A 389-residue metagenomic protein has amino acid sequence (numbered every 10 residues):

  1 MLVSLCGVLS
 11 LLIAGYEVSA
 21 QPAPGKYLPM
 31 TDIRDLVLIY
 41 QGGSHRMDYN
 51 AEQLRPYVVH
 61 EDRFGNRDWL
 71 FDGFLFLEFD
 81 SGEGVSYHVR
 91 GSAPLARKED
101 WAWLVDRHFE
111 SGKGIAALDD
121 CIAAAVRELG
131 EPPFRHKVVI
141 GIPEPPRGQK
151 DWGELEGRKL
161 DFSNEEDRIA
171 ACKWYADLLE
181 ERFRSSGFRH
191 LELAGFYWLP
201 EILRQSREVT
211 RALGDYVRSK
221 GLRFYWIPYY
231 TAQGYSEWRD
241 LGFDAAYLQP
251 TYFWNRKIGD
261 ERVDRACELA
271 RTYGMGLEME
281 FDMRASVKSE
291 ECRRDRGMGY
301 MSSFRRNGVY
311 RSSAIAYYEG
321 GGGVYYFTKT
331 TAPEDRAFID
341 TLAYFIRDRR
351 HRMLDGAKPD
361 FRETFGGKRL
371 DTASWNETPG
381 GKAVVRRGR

Functional and structural regions predicted by a protein language model:
V3-A14: Bacterial N-terminal signal peptides
I13, A20-P22: Boundary at the C-terminal end of the N-terminal hydrophobic targeting segment
P22-A170: N-terminal catalytic cores of secreted or lumenal carbohydrate-active enzymes
R34-L38, D68-F76, R135-V139, L191-Y197 (+4 more regions): Structural preference for beta-strand elements that scaffold enzyme active sites
Y40-P56, E201-E208, I227-Y235, P250-E261 (+1 more regions): Acidic-and-aromatic substrate-binding clefts and catalytic sites of carbohydrate-active enzymes
Y49-E61, P94-R127, D161-R182, S206-D215 (+3 more regions): Well-ordered, non-membrane alpha-helical segments in soluble/globular domains
H136-G148, K159-Y175, L193-E201, G214-Y235 (+1 more regions): Aromatic-lined carbohydrate-recognition surfaces of secreted/lumenal glycan-active proteins
T231, A245-G381: Substrate-binding cleft of secreted/luminal carbohydrate-active enzymes
